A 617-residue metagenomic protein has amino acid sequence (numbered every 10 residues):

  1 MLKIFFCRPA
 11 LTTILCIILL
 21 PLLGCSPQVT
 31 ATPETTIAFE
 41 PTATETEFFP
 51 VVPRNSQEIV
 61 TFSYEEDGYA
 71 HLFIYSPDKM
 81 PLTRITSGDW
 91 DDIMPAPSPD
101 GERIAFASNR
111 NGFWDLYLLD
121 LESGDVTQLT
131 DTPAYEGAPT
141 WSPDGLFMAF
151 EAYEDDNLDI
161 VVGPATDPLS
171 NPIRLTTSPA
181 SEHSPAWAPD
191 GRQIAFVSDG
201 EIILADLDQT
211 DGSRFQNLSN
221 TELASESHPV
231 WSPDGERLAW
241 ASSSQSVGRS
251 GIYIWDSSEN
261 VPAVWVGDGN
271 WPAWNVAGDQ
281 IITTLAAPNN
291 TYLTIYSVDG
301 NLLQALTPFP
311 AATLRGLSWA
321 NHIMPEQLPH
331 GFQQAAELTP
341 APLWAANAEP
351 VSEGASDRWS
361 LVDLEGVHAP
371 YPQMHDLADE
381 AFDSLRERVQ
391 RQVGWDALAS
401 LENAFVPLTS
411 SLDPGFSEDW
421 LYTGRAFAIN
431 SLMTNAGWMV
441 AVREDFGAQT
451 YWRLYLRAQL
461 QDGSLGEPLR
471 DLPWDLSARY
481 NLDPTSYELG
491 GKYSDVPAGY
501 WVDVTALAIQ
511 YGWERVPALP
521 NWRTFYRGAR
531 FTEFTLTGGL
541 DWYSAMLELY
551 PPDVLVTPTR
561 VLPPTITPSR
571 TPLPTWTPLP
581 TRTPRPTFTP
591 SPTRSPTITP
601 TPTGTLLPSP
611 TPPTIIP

Functional and structural regions predicted by a protein language model:
L2, C25-A346, R594, P602 (+2 more regions): Sequence signature of WD/YWTD-type beta-propeller architectures
L2-I14: Bacterial N-terminal signal peptides that target proteins for export
T12-L22: Bacterial N-terminal signal peptides
R54, E418-G424, F525: Extracellular/periplasmic catalytic domains that process cell-envelope and extracellular macromolecules
W319, M324-E402: Active-site acidic/histidine clusters and adjacent loop/turn architecture that either coordinate catalytic ions
L364-D376, P414-S417, S486-P497: Second-shell loop/turn segments in exported
G394-G415, N521-G528: Acidic helix-start/capping segments at beta-turn-to-alpha-helix junctions
M433-P568: Catalytic cores and adjacent binding grooves of peptidoglycan-active enzymes
